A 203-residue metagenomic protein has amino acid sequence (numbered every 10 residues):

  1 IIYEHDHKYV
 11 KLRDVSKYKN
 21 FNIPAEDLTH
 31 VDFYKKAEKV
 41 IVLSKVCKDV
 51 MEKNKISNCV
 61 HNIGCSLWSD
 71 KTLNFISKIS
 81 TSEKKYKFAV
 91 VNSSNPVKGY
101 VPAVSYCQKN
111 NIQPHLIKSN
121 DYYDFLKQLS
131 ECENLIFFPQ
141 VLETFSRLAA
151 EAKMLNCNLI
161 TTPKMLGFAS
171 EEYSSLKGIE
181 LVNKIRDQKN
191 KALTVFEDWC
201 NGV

Functional and structural regions predicted by a protein language model:
I1-P24, I41: Active-site proximal beta-strand in glycosyltransferases
K8, V46-D49, L166: Alpha-helix capping/helix-boundary segments
L12-S16, N54, L73-I76, E172-Y173: Short aromatic-enriched loop/helix-cap "lid" or pocket-rim segments at secondary-structure transitions that line
K19-V40, D49, S130: Membrane-proximal helix-turn-helix segments that form the acceptor-binding/catalytic region of lipid-linked
K35-C59, G99, E197-C200: A short, active-site helix/loop in glycosyltransferases that binds the activated sugar's phosphate group
L67-F125: Conserved catalytic-core segment of nucleotide-activated headgroup transferases in glycan assembly
Y122-C132, M154: Short acidic alpha-helix that forms the nucleotide-activated donor recognition element in Leloir-type transferases
F138-V203: Catalytic binding pocket for nucleotide-activated donors in carbohydrate/polymer assembly enzymes
